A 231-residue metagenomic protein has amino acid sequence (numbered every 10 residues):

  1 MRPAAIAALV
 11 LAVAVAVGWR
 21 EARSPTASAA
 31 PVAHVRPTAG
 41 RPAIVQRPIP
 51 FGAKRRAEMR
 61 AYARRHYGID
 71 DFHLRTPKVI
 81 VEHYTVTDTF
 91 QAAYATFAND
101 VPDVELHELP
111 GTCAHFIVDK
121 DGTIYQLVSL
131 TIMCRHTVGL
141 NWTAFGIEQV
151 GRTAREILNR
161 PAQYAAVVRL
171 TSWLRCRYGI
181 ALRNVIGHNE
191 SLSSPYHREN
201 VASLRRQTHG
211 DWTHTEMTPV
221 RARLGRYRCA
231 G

Functional and structural regions predicted by a protein language model:
R2-A7, L11-T137: N-terminal catalytic cores of peptidoglycan-degrading enzymes
W19-R56, T153-G231: Basic/polar, cationic surfaces and motifs that engage anionic cell-wall and phosphate/carboxylate ligands
R75, L109, L140, E156-Y164: Solvent-exposed, acidic/flexible segments
I80, V138-I147: Short coil-to-beta-strand
V86, Q149-G151, N189: Short, small-residue-rich loop/turn micro-motifs
T131, G146-L158: Substrate-binding clefts and substrate-entry loops adjacent to catalytic sites of polymer-processing enzymes acting on
